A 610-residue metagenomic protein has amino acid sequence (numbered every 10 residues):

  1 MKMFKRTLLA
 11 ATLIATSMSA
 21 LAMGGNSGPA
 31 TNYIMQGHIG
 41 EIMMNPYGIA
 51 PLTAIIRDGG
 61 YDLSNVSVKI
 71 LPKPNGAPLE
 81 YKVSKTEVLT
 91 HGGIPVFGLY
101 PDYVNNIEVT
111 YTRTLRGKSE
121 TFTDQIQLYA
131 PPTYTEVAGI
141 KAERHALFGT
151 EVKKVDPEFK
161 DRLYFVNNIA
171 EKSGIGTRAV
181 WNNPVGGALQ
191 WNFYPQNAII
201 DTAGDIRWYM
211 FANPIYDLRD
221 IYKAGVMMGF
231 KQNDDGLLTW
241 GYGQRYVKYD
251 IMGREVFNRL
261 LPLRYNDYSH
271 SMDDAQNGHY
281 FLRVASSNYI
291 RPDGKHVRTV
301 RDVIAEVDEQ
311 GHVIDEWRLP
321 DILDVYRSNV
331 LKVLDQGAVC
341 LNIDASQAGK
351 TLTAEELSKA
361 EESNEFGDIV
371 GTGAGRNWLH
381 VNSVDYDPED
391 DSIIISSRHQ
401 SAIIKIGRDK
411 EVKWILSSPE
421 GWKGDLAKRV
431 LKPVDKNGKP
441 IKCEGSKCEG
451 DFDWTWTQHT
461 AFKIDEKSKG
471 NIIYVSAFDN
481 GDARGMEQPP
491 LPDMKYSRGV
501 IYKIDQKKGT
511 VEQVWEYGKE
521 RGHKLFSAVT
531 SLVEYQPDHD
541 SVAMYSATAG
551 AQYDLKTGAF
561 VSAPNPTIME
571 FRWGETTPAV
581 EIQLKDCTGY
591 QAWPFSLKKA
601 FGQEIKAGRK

Functional and structural regions predicted by a protein language model:
M1-A22: Gram-negative bacterial Sec-dependent N-terminal signal peptides
M23-K73, K85, L89-G93, F97-K610: Histidine-/acidic-rich catalytic cores in large beta-rich domains
G76-P78: Short aromatic-acidic-glycine turn motif
